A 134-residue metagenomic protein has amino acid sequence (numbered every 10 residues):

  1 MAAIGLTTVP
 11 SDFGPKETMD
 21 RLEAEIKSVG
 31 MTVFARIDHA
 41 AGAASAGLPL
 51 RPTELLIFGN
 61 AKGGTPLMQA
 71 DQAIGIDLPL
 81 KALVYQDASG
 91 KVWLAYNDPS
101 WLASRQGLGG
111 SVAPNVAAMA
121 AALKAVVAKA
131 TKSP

Functional and structural regions predicted by a protein language model:
M1-V29, A128: Terminal, regulation- and interaction-focused segments at domain boundaries
T18, L22, H39, G63-G64 (+1 more regions): Amphipathic alpha-helical interface surfaces
F34-V84: Compact, glycine-rich, soluble single-domain proteins
D77-S89, V127-S133: Short secondary-structure transition/capping segments
K81-G109: Beta-strand/loop substructures that line and gate deep hydrophobic ligand-binding cavities in soluble
S104-P134: Well-ordered alpha/beta subsegment
